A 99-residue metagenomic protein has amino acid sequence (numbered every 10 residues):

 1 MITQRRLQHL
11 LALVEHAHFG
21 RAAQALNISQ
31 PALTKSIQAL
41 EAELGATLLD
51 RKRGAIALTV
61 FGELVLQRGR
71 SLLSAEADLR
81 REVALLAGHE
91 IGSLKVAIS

Functional and structural regions predicted by a protein language model:
M1-P31, S36, D50, I56 (+1 more regions): N-terminal short secondary-structure element
L7, E43-L44, V65-A87: Alpha-helical linker/hinge and terminal dimerization helices associated with HTH transcriptional regulators
A17-G20, A32, G45, G62 (+2 more regions): Glycine-centered flexibility sites
G20-R21, V60, Q67, S74: A broad detector of short, well-ordered amphipathic alpha-helices that serve as recognition/interaction surfaces
E41-L58, E63: A short LG(V/I)-centered, amphipathic sequence patch enriched for acidic residue(s) preceding the LG motif
T47-L48, T59, S74-A77, R81 (+1 more regions): Short acidic/polar alpha-helix capping motifs at helix-coil junctions
G54, A84-S99: Interdomain hinge and pocket-entrance segments immediately C-terminal to HTH DNA-binding domains
